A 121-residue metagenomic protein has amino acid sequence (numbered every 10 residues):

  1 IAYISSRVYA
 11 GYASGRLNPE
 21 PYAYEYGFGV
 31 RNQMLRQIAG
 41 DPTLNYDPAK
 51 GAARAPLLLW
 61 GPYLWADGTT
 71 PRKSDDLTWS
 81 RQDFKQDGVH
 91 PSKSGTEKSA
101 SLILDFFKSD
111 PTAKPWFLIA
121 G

Functional and structural regions predicted by a protein language model:
S6-G121: Catalytic His-Asp segment of secreted/periplasmic serine-dependent ester chemistry enzymes
